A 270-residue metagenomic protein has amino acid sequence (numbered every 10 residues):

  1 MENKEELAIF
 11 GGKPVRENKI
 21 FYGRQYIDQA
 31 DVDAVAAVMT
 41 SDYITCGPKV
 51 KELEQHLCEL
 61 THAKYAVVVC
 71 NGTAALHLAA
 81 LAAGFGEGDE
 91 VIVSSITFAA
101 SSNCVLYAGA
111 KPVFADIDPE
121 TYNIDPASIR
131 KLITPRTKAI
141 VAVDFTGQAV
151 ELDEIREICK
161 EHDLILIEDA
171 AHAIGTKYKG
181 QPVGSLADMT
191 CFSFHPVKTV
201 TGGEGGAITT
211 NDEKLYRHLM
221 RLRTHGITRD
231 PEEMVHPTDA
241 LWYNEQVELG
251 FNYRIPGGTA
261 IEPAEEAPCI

Functional and structural regions predicted by a protein language model:
M1, Q29-D33, A37-T40, P48-H62 (+5 more regions): Replace "anionic and nucleotidyl ligands
M1-Y43, P48, N244-V247: N-terminal "arm"/small-domain region of PLP-dependent enzymes with the aminotransferase-like
Y43-E90, C104-Y107, V113-D116, Q181: Phosphate-binding glycine-rich loop
V68, V93, F114, T199 (+1 more regions): Conserved SAM-binding loop
T97-S102: Conserved coil-to-alpha-helix start sites within the AMP-binding
E120-G202, A207-L215: Active-site phosphate-binding strand-loop segment of PLP-dependent enzymes
A173-K179, L186-I270: Active-site region of PLP-dependent enzymes
